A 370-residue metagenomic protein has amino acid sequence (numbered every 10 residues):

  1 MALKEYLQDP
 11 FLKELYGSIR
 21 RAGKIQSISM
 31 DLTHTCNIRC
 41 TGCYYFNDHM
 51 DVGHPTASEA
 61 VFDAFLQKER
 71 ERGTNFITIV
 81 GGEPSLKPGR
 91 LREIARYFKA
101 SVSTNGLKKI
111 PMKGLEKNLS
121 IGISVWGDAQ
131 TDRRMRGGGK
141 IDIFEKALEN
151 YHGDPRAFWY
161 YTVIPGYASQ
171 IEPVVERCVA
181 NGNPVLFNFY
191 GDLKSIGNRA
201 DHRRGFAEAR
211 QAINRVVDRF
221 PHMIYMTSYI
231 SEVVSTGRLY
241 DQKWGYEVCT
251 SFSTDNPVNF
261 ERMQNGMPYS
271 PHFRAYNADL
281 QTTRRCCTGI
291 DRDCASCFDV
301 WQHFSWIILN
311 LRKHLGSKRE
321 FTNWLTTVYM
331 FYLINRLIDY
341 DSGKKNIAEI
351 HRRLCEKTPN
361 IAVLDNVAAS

Functional and structural regions predicted by a protein language model:
A2-N105, K109-K113, S317-V328, C355-D365: Conserved alpha-helical substructure of the radical SAM core
M30, H34-N37, K243, T288-D291: Processing junctions and N-termini across compartments
C36-C43, C249, C294-V300: Short cysteine clusters
R39, G73-N75, K117, N181-L186 (+1 more regions): Short loop/turn motifs at secondary-structure junctions
G42, F46-H49, D255, V300-H303: Secreted/processed peptides and extracellular or luminal domains of membrane proteins
M50-A64, G82-N118, I123-T131, G138-I143 (+2 more regions): Canonical radical SAM enzyme core domain
L119-S120, S124-W126, Q130-Y276, L309-N310: Radical SAM enzyme [4Fe-4S]-AdoMet core and its adjacent flexible, acidic and glycine-rich loops/tails across
E261-S370: Flexible mid-to-C-terminal extensions adjoining Fe-S/redox cofactors in radical SAM and related proteins
